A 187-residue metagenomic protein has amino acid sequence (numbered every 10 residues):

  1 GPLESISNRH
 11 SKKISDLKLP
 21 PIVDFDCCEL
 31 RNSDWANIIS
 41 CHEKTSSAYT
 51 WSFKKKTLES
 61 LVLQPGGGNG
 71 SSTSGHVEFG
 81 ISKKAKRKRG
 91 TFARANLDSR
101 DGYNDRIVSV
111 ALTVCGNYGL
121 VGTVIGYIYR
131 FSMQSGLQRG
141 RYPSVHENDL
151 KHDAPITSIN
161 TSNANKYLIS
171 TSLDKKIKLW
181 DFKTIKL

Functional and structural regions predicted by a protein language model:
G1-N32, E43: WD40 beta-propeller repeat blades
G1-P2, A48-K54, I128-S132, I177-W180: WD40-repeat beta-propellers
D16-P21, Q64-S71, I81-I107, P143-I156: WD40/WD-repeat beta-propeller blade N-cap
C27-W35, G102, A111-G116, G122 (+2 more regions): Loop/turn segments within WD40 beta-propeller blades
H42-K44, G122-I125, T171-D174: Conserved strand-to-loop turn within each blade of WD40 beta-propeller repeats
S47, Y118, Y127, Y167 (+2 more regions): A conserved positional marker within WD40/Gbeta-like beta-propeller blades
F53-V62: Surface-exposed loop/turn elements that mediate protein-protein interactions on large endomembrane-trafficking
E59, R139-R141, K186-L187: A structural motif specific to WD40 beta-propellers
